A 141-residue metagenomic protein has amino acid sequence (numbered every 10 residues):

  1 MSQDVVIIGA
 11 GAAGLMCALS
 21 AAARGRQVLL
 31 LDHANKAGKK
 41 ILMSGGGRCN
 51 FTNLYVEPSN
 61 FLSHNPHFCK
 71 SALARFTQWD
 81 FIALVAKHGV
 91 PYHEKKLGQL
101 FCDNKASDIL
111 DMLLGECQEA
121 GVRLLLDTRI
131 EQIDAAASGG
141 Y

Functional and structural regions predicted by a protein language model:
S2-Q3, R24-R26, A37, A120 (+1 more regions): Short coil/turn connectors at secondary-structure junctions
Q3-L30: N-terminal Rossmann-like FAD-binding beta1-loop-alpha1 element of flavoenzymes
I7, K70-A72, C102-D103: A generic secondary-structure micro-motif detector that highlights 1-2 residue hydrophobic/ambivalent hotspots embedded
G14-M16, A37-K40: Short N-terminal binding/cap micro-motifs at the start of the first secondary-structure element
L29-L30, L42, N50-T52, R123-L125: Short, conserved beta-strand segments within well-ordered enzyme catalytic domains that often line or immediately flank
G46-K96: Glycine-rich active-site loop/strand segments that organize a redox cofactor
R75-Y141: Feature captures the FAD/FMN-dependent oxidoreductase FAD-binding
